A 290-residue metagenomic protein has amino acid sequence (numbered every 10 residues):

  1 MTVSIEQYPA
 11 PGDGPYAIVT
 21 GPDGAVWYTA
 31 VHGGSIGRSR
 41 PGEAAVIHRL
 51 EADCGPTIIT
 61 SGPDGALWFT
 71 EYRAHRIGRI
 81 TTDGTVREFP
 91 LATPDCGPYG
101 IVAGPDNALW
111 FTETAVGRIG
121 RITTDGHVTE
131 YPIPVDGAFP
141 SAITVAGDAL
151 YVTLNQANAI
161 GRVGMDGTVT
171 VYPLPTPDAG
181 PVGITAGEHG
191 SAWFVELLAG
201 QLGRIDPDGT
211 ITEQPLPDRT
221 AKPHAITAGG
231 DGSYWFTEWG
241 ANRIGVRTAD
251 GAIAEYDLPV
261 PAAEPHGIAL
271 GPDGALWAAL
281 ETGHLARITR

Functional and structural regions predicted by a protein language model:
M1-G12: A short helix->beta-strand "capping" segment at the edge of beta-propeller domains
P11, V26-H32, L67-R73, L109-A115 (+4 more regions): Conserved beta-strand positions in repeat-built beta-propeller and related beta-rich domains
P11-D23, A52-D64, T93-D106, V135-G147 (+4 more regions): Beta-rich, blade/repeat-based domains predominating in secreted/periplasmic proteins but also intracellular
A25, A66, T85, A108 (+7 more regions): Generic structural signal for coil-to-beta-strand starts
S35-G37, H75-G78, G117-G120, A159-G161 (+3 more regions): A short loop-to-beta-strand structural motif that recurs across blades of beta-propeller domains
S39-E43, T81-G84, I122-G126, V163-T168 (+3 more regions): Short loop/turn segments that connect beta-strands within beta-propeller blades
W110-V171, I184: Solenoidal tandem-repeat scaffolds enriched in leucines and small polar residues
N155-V163, T168-D231: Eukaryotic tandem repeat interaction scaffolds
